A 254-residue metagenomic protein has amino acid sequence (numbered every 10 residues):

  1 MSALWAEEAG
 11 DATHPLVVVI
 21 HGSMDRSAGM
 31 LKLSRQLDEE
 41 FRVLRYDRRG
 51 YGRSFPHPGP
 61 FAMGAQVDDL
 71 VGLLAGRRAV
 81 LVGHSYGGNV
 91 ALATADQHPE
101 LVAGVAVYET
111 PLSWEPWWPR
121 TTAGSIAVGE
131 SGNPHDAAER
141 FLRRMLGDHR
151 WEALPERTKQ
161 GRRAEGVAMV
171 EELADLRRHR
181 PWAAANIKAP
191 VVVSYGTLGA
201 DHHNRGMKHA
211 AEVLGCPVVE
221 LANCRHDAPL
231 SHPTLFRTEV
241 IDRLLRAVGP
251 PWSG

Functional and structural regions predicted by a protein language model:
S2-P56, L244: Conserved HGGG/HGGXW glycine-rich cap/lid loop of the alpha/beta-hydrolase fold
K32-R35, L44-V82: Active-site loop/oxyanion-hole signature of alpha/beta-hydrolase fold enzymes
D47-Y51, P111, A222-C224: Short beta-to-alpha linker loops that shape the active-site pocket of alpha/beta-hydrolase fold enzymes
G83, G87, A91: Gly/Ala-rich beta-loop-alpha elbow adjacent to hydrolase catalytic centers
L92-S131: Flexible "cap/lid" loop of the alpha/beta hydrolase fold
W118, N133-L173: Conserved alpha/beta-hydrolase catalytic His-Asp/Glu region
T158-L214, E220-N223, P229: Conserved serine/cysteine hydrolase catalytic core
G215-G254: Catalytic active-site module of serine/aspartate enzymes centered on a nucleophile-bearing elbow/loop
